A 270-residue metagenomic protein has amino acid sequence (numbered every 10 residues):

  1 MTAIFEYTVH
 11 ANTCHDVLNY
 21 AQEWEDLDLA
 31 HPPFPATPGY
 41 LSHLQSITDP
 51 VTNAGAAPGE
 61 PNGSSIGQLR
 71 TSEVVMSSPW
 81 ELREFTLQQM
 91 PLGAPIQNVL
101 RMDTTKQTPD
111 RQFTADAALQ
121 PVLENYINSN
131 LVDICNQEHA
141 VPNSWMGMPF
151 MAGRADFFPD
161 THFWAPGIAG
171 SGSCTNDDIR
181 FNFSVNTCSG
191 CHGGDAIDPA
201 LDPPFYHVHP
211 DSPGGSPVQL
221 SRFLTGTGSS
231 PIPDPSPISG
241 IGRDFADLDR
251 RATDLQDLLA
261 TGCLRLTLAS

Functional and structural regions predicted by a protein language model:
M1-F157, D195, G228-P237, I241-R265: Conserved small-residue
H10, L131, G170, S184-T187: Secretory pathway export signals and precursors
G147-T175: Short, charged low-complexity linear segments at domain edges
D177-F183: Short, flexible, mixed-charge glycine/proline-rich loop motifs that serve as phosphate/nucleic-acid-contacting
F181, G190, P203-F205: C-terminal structured domains
V185-D195: The canonical Cys-X-X-Cys-His
D198-L220: Gly/Gly-Pro-rich "capping" loops immediately C-terminal to redox-active cysteine motifs in periplasmic/lumenal
L268-S270: Short, solvent-exposed mixed-charge patches
